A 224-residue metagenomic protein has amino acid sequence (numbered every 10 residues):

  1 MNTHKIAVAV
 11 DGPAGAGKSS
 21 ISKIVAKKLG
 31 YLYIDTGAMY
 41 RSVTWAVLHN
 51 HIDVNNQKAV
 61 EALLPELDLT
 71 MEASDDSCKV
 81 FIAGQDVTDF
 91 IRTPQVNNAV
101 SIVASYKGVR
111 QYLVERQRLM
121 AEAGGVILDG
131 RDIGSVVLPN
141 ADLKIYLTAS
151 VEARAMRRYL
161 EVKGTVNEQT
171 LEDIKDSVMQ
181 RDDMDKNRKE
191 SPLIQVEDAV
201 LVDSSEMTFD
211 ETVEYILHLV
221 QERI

Functional and structural regions predicted by a protein language model:
V8-V10: Hydrophobic anchor at the beta1->P-loop junction of P-loop NTPases
P13: P-loop (Walker A) phosphate-binding loop of NTP-binding proteins
K18: Conserved lysine of the Walker
I21: Hydrophobic positions on the alpha1 helix immediately C-terminal to the Walker A/P-loop
K28-T93: N-terminal phosphate/diphosphate-binding loop that engages ATP/GTP or pyrophosphate donors across diverse enzyme folds
E72, Q117-G124, R131, S135-V136 (+2 more regions): Small-molecule kinase domains that catalyze NTP-dependent phosphoryl transfer to phosphate-bearing small molecules
T88-T165: ATP-dependent NMP and nucleoside kinases share a basic, alpha-helical "lid"
K144-A153, R158-V162, L201, T208 (+1 more regions): Glycine-rich phosphate-binding loops of nucleotide-dependent enzymes
